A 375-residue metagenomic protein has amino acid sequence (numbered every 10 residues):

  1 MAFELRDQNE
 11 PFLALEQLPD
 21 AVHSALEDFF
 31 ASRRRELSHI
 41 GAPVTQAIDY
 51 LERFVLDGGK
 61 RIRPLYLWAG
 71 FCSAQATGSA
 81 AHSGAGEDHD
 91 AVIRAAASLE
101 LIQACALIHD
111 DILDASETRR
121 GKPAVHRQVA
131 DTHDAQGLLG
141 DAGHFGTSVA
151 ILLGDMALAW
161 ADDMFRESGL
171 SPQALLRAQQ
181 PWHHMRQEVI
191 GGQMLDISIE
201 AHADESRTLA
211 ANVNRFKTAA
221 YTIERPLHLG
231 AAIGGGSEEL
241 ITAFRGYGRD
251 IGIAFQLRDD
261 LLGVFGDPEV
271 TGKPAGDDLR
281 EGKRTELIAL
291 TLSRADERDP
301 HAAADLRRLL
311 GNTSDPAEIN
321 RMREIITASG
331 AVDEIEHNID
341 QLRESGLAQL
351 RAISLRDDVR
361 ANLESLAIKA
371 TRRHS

Functional and structural regions predicted by a protein language model:
M1-L99, A104, I108, L113-G143 (+5 more regions): Conserved N-terminal diphosphate/IPP-binding helix and adjacent helical/loop segment of trans-prenyltransferase domains
I62-L67, E100, G154-D163, T222-P226 (+2 more regions): Well-ordered alpha-helical segments within folded domains of soluble proteins
S73-A74, I108-L138, D162, V189-R207 (+2 more regions): Acidic, Mg2+-coordinating active-site segments of isoprenoid diphosphate-utilizing enzymes
S83-I102, T147, L175-P181, L240-I251 (+1 more regions): Alpha-helical scaffolds flanking conserved acidic
A135-G137, D141-L170: A glycine/threonine-rich phosphate-anchoring loop and its flanking beta-alpha core in nucleotide/phosphate-binding
G146-L152, T208-T218: A short glycine-threonine-serine/GTX helix/turn-capping micro-motif
F165-Q180, A303-R308: Transmembrane helix-loop-helix
N320-S375: Short hairpin/turn module used for nucleic-acid contact or packing/dimerization
